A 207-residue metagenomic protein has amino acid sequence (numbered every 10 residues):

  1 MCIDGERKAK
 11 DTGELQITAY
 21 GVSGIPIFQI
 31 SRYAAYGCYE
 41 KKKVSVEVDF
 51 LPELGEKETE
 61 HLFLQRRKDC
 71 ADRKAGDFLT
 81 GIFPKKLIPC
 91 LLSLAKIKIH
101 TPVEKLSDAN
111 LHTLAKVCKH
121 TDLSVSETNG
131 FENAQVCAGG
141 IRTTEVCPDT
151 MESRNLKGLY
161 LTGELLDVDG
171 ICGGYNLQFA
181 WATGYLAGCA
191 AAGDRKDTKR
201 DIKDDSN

Functional and structural regions predicted by a protein language model:
M1-P102: An anion/pyrophosphate-binding glycine-rich loop and adjacent beta-alpha core in soluble alpha-beta enzymes
S23-P26, I141-R142, L165, C172-N176: Gly/Ser/Thr-rich beta-alpha loop segments that engage phosphate groups in nucleotides
S45-E47, A75-I82, L87, S126 (+5 more regions): Domain-scale detector for complete catalytic domains at protein termini or as standalone homologs
P89-D169: A glycine-rich dinucleotide-binding beta-alpha-beta segment and adjacent secondary-structure elements that constitute
V168-R195: A conserved FAD-binding loop/helix module that cradles the flavin
